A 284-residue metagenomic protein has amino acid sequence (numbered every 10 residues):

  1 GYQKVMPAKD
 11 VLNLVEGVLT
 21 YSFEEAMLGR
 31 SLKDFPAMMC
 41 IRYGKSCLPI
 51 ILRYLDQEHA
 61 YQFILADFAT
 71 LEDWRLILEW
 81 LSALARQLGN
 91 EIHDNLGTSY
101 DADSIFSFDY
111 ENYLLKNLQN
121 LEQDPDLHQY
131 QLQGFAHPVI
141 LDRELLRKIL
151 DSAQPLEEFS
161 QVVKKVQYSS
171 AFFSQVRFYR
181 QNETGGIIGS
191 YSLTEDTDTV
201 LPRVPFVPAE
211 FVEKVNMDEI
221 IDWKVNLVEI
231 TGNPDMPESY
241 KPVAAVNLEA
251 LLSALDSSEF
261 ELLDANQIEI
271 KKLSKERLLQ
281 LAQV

Functional and structural regions predicted by a protein language model:
G1-M38, Q129-L150, Q280-V284: Short, extreme N-terminal segment that most often corresponds to the first beta-strand
P7-E72, N226, N233, P237: Short, intrinsically disordered low-complexity segments
E25-L32, I92-D101: A generic structural motif
K45, T184-G185, Q267: Intrinsic-disorder/low-complexity loop/linker signature
D73-T98: Acidic, low-complexity cytosolic segments
D94-L114: Short, highly charged C-terminal tails/helix-capping segments
S107-V228: Aromatic/basic-lined ligand-recognition segments that form π-stacking hydrophobic pockets flanked by Lys/Arg to engage
V215-V284: Extended, charged low-complexity segments that frequently continue into or abut oligomerization scaffolds
